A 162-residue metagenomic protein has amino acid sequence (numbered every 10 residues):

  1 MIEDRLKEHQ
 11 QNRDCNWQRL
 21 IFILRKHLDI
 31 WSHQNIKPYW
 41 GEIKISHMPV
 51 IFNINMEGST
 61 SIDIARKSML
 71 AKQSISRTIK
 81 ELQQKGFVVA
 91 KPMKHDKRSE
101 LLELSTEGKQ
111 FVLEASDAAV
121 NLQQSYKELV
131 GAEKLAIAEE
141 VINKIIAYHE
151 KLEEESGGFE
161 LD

Functional and structural regions predicted by a protein language model:
M1-Q10, A132-D162: C-terminal regulatory/oligomerization modules of transcriptional regulators
M1-Y39: N-terminal leader segment of winged-helix/HTH proteins
R13, W17, I43-H47, E107: N-terminal positioning helix adjacent to the helix-turn-helix/winged-helix DNA-binding module
I23, H27, N53-M56, S125 (+1 more regions): Alpha-helical structural segments
L24, L28-W31, N35, S68 (+2 more regions): Alpha-helical linker/hinge and terminal dimerization helices associated with HTH transcriptional regulators
I30-S74: N-terminal helix-turn-helix DNA-binding core of bacterial DNA-binding proteins
R77: Alpha-helical and His/Cys-centered functional microenvironments
K80-E140: Charged, amphipathic alpha-helical coiled-coil/dimerization segments
